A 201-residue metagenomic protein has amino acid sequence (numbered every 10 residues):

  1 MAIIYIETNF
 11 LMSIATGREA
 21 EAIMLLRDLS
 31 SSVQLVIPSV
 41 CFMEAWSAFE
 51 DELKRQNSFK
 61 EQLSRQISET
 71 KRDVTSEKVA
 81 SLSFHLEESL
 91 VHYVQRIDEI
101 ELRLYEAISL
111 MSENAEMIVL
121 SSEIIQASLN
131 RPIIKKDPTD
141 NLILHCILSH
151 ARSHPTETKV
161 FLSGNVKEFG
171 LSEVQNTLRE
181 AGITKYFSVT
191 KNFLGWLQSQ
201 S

Functional and structural regions predicted by a protein language model:
M1, R179-G182, L194-S201: N-terminal soluble segments of membrane proteins
M1-I37, M43-R72: Short, well-structured N-terminal submotif of metal-dependent ribonuclease cores
Y5, L35-S39, I118-V119, F161-S163: A structural signal for short, well-ordered beta-strand segments and their strand-loop junctions that often border
L25-D28, E106-A107, C146-S153: A generic secondary-structure signal
T75-F84, V94, E99-I133: Acidic catalytic patch
A115-S121, I183-W196: Short acidic-hydrophobic, aromatic-tinged amphipathic segments that line or gate anion-handling sites
M117-V119, I134-G182: Acidic, metal-binding active-site segment of PIN/NYN-like and related structure-specific nucleases
